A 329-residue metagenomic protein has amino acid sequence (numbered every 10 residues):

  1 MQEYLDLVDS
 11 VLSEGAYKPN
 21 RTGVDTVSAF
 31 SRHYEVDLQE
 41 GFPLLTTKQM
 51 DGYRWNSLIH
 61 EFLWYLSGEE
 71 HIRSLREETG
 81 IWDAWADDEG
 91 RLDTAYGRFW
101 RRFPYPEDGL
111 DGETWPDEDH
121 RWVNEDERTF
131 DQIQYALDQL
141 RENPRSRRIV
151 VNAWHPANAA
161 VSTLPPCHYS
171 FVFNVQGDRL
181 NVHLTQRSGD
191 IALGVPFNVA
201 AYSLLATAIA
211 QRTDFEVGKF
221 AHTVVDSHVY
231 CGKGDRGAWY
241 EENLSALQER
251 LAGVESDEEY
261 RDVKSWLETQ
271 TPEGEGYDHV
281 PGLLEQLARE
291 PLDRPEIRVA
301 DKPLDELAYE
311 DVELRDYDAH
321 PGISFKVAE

Functional and structural regions predicted by a protein language model:
M1-E329: Terminal, non-catalytic protein-protein interaction segments that mediate quaternary/complex assembly
